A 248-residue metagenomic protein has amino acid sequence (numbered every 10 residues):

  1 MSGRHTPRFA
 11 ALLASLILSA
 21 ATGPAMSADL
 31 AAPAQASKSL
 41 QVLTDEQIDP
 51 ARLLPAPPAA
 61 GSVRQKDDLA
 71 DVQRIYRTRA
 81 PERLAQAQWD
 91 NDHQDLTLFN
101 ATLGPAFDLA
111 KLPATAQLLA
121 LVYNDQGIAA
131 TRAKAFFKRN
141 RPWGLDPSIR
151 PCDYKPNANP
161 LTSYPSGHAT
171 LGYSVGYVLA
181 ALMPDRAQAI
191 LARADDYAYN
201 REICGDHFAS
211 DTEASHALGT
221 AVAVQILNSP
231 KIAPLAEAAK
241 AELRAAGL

Functional and structural regions predicted by a protein language model:
S2-L12: Bacterial N-terminal signal peptides that target proteins for export
A10-A21: Bacterial N-terminal signal peptides
A25-S27: Boundary at the C-terminal end of the N-terminal hydrophobic targeting segment
D29-C204, L235, L243-L248: Hydrophobic alpha-helical bundle signature of multipass membrane enzymes
D196-L227, K231-P234: Interfacial helix-loop-helix junctions of multi-pass membrane proteins
A239: Extracytoplasmic/periplasmic copper-protein system
